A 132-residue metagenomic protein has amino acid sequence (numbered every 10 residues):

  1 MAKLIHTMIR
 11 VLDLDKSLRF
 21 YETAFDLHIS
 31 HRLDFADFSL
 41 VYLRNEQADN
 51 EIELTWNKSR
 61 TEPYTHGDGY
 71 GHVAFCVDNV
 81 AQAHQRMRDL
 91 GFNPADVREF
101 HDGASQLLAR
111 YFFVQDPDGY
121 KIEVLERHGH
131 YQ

Functional and structural regions predicted by a protein language model:
A2, M8-E51, S105: Core segments of cupin and vicinal oxygen chelate
V11-L14, T65-K121, Q132: Vicinal oxygen chelate
F35-A36, F100-D102, H128: Conserved beta-strand edge residues that scaffold enzyme active sites
L43-Q47, V114-P117, R127: Active-site beta-strand termini and strand-to-loop segments that position acidic
E46-N50, S59-T61, D78-Q82: Short, charged/polar surface micro-motifs in flexible loops or helix N-caps
